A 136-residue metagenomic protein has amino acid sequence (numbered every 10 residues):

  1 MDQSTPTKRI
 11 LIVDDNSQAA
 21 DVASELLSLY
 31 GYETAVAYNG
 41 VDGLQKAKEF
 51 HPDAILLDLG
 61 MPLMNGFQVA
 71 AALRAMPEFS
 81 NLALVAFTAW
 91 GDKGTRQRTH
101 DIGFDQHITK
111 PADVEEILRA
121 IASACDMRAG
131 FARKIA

Functional and structural regions predicted by a protein language model:
D14: Conserved acidic carboxylate
D21-L29: Charged docking surfaces used in two-component/phosphorelay signaling
G31-Y38, K46: Short hydrophobic/Thr-rich beta-strand motif most characteristic of the beta2 strand and flanking loop of CheY-like
F50-L56: Active-site beta3 strand of CheY-like receiver
M61: Receiver (REC) domain active-site loop signature in two-component systems and cognate sites in sensor histidine kinases
A112-I121, R133: C-terminal output helix
